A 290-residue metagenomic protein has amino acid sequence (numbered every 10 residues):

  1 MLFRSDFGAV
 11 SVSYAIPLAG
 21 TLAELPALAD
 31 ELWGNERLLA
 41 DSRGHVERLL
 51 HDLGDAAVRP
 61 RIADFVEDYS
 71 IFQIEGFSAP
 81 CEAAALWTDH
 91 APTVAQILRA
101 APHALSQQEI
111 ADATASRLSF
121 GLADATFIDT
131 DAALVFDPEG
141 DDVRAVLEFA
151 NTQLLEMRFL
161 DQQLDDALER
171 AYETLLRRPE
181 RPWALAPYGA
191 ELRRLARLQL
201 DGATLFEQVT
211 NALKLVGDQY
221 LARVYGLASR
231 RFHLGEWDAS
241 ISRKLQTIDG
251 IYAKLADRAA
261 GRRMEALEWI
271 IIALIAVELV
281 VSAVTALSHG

Functional and structural regions predicted by a protein language model:
D6, A15-P182: Extended alpha-helical interaction modules
F7-A9, T204: Coil-to-beta-strand transition motifs
V10-S13, V281: Extended, helix-rich structural scaffolds rather than catalytic motifs
F159-L279, A283-A286: Membrane-associated alpha-helical segments
